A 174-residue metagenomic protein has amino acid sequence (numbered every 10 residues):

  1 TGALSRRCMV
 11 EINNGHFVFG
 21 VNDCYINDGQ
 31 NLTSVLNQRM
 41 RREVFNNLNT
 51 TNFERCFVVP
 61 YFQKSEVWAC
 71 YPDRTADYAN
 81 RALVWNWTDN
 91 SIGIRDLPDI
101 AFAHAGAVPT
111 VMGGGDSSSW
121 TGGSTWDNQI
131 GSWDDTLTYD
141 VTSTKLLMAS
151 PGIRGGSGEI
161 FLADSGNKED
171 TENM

Functional and structural regions predicted by a protein language model:
G2-G15, V21-M174: Beta-sheet repeat architectures centered on beta-propellers
